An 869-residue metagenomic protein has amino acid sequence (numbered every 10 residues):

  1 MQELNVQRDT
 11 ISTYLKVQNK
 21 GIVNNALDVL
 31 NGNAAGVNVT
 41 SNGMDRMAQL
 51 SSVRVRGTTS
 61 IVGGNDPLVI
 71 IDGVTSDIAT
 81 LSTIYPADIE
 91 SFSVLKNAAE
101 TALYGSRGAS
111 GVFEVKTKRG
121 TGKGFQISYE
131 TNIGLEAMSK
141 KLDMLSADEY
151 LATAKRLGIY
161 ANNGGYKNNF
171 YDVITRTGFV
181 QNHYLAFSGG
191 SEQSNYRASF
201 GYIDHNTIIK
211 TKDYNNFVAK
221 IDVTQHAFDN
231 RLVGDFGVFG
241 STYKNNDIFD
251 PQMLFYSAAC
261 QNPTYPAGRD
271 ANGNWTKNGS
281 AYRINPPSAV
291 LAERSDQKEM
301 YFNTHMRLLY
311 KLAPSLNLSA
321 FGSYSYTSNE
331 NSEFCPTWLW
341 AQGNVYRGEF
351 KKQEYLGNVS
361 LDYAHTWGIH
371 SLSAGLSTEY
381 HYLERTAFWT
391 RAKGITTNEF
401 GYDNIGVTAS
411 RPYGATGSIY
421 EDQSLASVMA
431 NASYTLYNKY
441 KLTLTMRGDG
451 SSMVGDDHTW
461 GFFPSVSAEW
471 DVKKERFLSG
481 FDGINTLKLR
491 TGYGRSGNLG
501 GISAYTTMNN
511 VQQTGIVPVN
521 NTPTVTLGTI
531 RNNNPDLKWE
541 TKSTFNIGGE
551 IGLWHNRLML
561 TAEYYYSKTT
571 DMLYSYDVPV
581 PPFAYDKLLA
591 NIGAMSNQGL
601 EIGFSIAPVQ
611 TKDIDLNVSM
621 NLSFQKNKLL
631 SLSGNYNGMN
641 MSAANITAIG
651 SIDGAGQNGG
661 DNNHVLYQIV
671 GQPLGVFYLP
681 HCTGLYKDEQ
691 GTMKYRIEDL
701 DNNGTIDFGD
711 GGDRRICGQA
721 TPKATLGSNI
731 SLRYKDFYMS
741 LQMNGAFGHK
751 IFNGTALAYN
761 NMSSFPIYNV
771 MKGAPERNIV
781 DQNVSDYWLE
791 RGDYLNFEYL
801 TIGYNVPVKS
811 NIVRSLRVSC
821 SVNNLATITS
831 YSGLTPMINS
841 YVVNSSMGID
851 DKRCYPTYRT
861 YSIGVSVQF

Functional and structural regions predicted by a protein language model:
M1-A227, L232-S241, P287, Y301-N303 (+7 more regions): Short, small/polar-rich motifs associated with maturation and membrane association, primarily at protein termini
V69, H365, Y434, V676 (+2 more regions): Short aromatic-centered micro-motifs
S128-N163, F388-R391, A590, A607-G718 (+1 more regions): Conserved small-residue
G178-Q181, N216, D222-F228, F236-T242 (+4 more regions): Extracellular/periplasmic, surface-exposed regions of secreted and cell-surface proteins
Q252-P287: Acidic, glycine-rich flexible loop segments
G704-T705, Y738-Y799, L834: C-terminal beta-barrel architecture of Gram-negative outer-membrane proteins
Q719-I751: Glycine-rich, aromatic-lined ligand/substrate-binding cores of catalytic and carbohydrate-binding domains
